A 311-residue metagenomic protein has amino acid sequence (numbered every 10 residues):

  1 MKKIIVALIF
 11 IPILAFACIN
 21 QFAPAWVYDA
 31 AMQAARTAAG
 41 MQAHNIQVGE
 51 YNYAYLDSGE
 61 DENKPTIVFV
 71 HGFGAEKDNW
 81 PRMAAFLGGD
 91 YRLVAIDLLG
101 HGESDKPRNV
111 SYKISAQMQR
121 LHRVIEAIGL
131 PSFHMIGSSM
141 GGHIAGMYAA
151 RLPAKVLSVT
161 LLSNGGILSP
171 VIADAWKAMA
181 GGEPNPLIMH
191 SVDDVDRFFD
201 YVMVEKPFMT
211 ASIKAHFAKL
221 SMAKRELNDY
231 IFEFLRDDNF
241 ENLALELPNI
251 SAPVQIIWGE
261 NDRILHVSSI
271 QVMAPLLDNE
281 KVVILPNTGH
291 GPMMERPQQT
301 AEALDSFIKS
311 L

Functional and structural regions predicted by a protein language model:
M1-P65, Y91, K309-L311: Alpha/beta-hydrolase fold catalytic core
A23-A30, P170-A178, I188-N249: Conserved alpha/beta-hydrolase catalytic His-Asp/Glu region
G49, L56-S58, A95-I136: Active-site loop/oxyanion-hole signature of alpha/beta-hydrolase fold enzymes
D57-E103: Conserved HGGG/HGGXW glycine-rich cap/lid loop of the alpha/beta-hydrolase fold
A150-R151, L157-H190: Flexible "cap/lid" loop of the alpha/beta hydrolase fold
I250, I256-W258: Short beta-strand/loop motif that positions the catalytic acidic residue of the alpha/beta-hydrolase fold
N261-L265: Acidic catalytic loop of the alpha/beta-hydrolase fold
E280, N287-L311: Catalytic active-site module of serine/aspartate enzymes centered on a nucleophile-bearing elbow/loop
